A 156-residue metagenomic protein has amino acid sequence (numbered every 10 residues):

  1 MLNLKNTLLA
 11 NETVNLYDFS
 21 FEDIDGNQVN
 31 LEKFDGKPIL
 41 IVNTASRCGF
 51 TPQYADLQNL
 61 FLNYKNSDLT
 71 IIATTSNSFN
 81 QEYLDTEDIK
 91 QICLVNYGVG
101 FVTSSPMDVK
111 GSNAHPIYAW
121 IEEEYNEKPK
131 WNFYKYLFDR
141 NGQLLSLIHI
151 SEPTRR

Functional and structural regions predicted by a protein language model:
L4-E32: N-terminal "domain-start" segment that seeds a small globular fold
L16-Y17, N132-Y134: Short loop/turn microsegments at loop-to-beta-strand junctions
F34-P38: Proline/glycine-enriched tight loop/beta-turn segments at coil->beta junctions that connect or precede beta-strands
N43-R47: Amphipathic alpha-helical repeat scaffolds
F50-A114: Structural microenvironment flanking redox-active thiols in thiol-disulfide oxidoreductases
F133-L147: A short, hydrophobic beta-strand/beta-hairpin element that forms part of a small beta-sheet core
I148-T154: Conserved small/polar residues in nucleotide/adenosyl-binding loops
